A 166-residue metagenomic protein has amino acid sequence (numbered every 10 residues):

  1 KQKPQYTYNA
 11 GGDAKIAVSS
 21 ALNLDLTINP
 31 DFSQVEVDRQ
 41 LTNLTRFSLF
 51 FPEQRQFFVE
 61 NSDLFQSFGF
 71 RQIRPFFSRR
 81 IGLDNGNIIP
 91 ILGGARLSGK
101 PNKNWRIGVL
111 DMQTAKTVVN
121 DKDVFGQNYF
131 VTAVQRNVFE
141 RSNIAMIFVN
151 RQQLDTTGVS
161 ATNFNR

Functional and structural regions predicted by a protein language model:
K1-R166: Outer-membrane beta-barrel channel domains
